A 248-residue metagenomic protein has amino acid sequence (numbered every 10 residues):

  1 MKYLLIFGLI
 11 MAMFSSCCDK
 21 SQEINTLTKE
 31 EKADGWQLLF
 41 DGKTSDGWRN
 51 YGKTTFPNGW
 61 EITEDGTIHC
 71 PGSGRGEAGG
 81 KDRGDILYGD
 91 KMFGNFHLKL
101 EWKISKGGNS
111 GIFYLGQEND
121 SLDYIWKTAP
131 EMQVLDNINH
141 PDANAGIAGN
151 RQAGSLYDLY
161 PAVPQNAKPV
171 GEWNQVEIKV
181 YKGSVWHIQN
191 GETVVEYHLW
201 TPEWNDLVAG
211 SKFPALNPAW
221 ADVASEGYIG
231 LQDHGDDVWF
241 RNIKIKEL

Functional and structural regions predicted by a protein language model:
M1-T26: Bacterial Sec-dependent N-terminal signal peptides
C17-L248: Carbohydrate-interacting regions of secretory-pathway proteins
